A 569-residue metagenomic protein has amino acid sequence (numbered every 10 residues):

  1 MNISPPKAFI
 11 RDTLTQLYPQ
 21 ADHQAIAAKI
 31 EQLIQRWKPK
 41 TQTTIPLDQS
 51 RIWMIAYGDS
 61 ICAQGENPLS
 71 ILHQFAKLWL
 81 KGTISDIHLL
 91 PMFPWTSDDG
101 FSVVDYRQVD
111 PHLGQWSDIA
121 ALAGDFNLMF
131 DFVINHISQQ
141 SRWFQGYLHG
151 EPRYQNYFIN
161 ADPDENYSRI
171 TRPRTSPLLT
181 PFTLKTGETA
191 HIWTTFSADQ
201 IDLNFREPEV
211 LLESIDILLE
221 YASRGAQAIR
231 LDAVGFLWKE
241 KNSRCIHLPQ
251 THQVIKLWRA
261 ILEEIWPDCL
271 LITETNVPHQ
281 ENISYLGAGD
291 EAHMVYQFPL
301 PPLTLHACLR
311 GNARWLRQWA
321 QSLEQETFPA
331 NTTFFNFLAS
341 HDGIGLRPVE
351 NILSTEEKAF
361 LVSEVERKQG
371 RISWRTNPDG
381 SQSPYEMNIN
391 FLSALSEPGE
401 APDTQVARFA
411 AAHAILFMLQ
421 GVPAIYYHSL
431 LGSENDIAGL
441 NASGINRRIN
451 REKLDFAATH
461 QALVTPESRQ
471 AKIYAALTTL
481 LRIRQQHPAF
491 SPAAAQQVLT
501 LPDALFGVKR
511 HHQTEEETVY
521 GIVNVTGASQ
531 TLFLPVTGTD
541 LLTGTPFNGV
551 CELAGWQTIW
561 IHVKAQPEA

Functional and structural regions predicted by a protein language model:
N2-L534, T543, V550-A569: Active-site and adjacent substrate-binding regions of carbohydrate-active enzymes
G538-T539: Short, basic/aromatic beta-hairpin or loop at an interaction surface
